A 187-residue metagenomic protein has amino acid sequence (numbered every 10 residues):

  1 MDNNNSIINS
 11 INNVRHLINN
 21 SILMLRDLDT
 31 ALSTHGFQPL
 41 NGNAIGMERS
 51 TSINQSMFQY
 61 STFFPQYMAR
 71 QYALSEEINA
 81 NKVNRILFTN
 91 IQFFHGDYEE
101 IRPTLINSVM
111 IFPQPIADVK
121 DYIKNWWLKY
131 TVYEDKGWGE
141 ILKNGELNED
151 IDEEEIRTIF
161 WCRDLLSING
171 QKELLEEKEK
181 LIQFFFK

Functional and structural regions predicted by a protein language model:
D2-S52: N-terminal "first-domain core" detector
H16-N19, G46-R49, R85-L87, K136-I141: A short linear-motif detector with a strong N-terminal bias
N43, F64-A73, I78, L128 (+3 more regions): A generic structural signal for solvent-exposed, polar alpha-helical segments
A44, R49-T51, S75-A80, G139 (+3 more regions): Generic alpha-helix signal with a bias toward terminal, lower-confidence helices and secondary-structure junctions
N54-K124: Aromatic- and glycine-enriched beta-alpha-beta binding-site module
R102-K187: Charged, low-complexity intrinsically disordered regions
